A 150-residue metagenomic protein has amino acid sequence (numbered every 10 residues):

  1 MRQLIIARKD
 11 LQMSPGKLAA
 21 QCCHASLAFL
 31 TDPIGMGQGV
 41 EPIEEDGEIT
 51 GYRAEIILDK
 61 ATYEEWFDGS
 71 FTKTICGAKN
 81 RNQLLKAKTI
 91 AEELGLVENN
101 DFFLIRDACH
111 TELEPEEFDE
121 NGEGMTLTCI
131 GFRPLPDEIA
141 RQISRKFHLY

Functional and structural regions predicted by a protein language model:
M1-Y150: Positively charged, small/polar-rich N-terminal and surface patches that mediate targeting and assembly and bind
